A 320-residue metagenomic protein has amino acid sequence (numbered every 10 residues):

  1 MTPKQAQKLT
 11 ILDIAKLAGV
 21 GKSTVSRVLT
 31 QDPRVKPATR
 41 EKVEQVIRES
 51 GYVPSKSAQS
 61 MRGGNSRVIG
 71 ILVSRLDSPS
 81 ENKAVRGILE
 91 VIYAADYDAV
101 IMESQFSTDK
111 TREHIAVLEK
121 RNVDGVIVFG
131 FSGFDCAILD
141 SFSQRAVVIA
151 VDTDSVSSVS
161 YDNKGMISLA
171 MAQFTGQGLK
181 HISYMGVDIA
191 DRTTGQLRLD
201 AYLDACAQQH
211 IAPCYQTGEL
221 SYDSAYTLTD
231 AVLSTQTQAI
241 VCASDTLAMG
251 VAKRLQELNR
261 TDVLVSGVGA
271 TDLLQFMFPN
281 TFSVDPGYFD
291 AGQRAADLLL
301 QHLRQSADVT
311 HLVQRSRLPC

Functional and structural regions predicted by a protein language model:
M1-N65: N-terminal helix-turn-helix DNA-binding module of bacterial transcription factors
T2-L9, R67-A172, G176, V232-T235: Alpha-helical recognition/docking segments in bacterial nutrient-uptake and carbohydrate-utilization systems
K22-R27, M61-D77, H181-D188: Short beta-strand segments enriched in small/hydrophobic residues
I92-E103, Y184, L203-S224: Short beta-strand elements in bilobed, periplasmic/extracellular small-molecule ligand-binding domains
I115, N122-G130, S183-G186, Q236-L247 (+1 more regions): Periplasmic-binding protein-like
V159-Y184, Y222-D230, P286-S306: Hydrophobic alpha-helical segments within soluble ligand-binding/sensing domains
A170-Q209, S306-C320: An alpha-beta-alpha
T235-A239, T246-C320: Flexible loop/turn connectors
